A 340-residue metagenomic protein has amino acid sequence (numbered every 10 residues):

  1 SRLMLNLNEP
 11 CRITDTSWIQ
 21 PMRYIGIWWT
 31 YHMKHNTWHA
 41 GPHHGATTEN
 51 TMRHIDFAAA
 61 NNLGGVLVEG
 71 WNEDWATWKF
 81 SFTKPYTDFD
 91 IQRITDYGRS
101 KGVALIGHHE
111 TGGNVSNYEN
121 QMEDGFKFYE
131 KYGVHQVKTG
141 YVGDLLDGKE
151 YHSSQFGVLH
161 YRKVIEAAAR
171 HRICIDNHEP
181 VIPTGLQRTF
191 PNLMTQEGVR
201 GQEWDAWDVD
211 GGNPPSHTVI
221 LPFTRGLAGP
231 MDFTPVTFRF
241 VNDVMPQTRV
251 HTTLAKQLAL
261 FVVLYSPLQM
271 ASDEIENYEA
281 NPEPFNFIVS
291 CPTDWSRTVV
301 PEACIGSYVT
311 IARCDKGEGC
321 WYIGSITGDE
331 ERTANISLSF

Functional and structural regions predicted by a protein language model:
S1-K101: Conserved structural scaffold segments of CAZyme catalytic domains across common CAZy folds
T30-H32, E73, G112, I182 (+4 more regions): Short, glycine-/Ser/Thr-/acidic-enriched flexible segments
E69-D243, Q247-T253: Aromatic- and carboxylate-enriched substrate-binding clefts and catalytic-loop regions of carbohydrate-active enzymes
W71-N72, G143, P183, Y278-P284 (+2 more regions): Active/binding-pocket-proximal capping segment
T87-G98, T293-S307, G324: Extended hydrophobic/aromatic segments used for targeting, binding, or gating
A255-C304, R332: Catalytic cores of secreted or luminal carbohydrate-active enzymes
I305-F340: Carbohydrate-binding surface patches
